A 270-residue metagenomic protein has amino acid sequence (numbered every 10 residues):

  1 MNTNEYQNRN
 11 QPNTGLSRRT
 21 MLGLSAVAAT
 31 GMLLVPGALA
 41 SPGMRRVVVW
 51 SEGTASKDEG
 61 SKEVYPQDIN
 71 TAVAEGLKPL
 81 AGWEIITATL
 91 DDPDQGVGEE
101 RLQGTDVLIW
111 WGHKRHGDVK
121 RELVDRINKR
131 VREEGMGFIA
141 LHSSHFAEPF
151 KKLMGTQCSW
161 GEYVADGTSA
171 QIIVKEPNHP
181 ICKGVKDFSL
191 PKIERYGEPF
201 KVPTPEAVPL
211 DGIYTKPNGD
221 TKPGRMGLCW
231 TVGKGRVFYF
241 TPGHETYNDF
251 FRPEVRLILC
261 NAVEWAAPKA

Functional and structural regions predicted by a protein language model:
M1-L16: N-terminal secretory signal peptides
L16-M32: N-terminal export leaders
G37-G104: Aromatic-Pro/Gly-enriched surface loop or interdomain linker that acts as a lid/target-recognition segment
P42, E84, W160-Y239: Catalytic beta-strand/loop cores that center a nucleophilic Ser/Cys/Thr and support acyl-enzyme chemistry
W50, R101-P149, K234: Short alpha-beta junction capping motif
T54-A55, P93, R115, H145-F146 (+3 more regions): Short, solvent-exposed loop/turn segments at secondary-structure junctions
K57-D58, D94-G96, G117-D118, A140 (+2 more regions): Short catalytic/ligand-binding loop motif for oxyanion handling, primarily in non-cytosolic enzymes, centered on
T89, P217-G224, V232-A270: Extracellular ligand-binding/catalytic regions of CAZymes and related secreted enzymes and adhesion modules
